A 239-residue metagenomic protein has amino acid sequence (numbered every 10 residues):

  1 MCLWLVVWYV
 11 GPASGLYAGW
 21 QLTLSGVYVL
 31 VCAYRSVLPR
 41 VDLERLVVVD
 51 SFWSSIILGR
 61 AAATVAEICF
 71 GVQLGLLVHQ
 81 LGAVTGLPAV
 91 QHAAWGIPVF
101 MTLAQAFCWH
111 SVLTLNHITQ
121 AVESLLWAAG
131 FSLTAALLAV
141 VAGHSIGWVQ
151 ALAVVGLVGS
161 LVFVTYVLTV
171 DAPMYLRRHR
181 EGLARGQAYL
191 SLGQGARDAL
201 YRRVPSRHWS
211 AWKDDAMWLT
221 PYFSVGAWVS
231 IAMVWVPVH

Functional and structural regions predicted by a protein language model:
M1-V65, C69-G71, R203-V238: N-terminal topogenic module of multi-pass integral membrane proteins
C2-L5, T134-H239: C-terminal transmembrane-bundle signature of multipass membrane proteins, characterized by strong activation on
L3-V10, S36-L46, R60-A94, F100-V112 (+1 more regions): Internal transmembrane alpha-helix with an interfacial aromatic "cap," most often the third helix
S14-V27, G86-I97, G147-G156: Membrane-interfacial loop-to-transmembrane alpha-helix junctions, especially the N-terminal start
Y28-Y34, P98-W109, S160-V167: Aromatic-anchored segments of alpha-helical transmembrane domains
D42-S55, S111-A121, R178-A188: Membrane-interface interhelical loops and short amphipathic "cap" helices that link adjacent transmembrane segments
I56-A63, V90-W95, L115-A129: Transmembrane alpha-helix entry/boundary detector in multi-pass membrane proteins
A106-L115, T119-Q120, S124-A151: Transmembrane helical hairpin unit
